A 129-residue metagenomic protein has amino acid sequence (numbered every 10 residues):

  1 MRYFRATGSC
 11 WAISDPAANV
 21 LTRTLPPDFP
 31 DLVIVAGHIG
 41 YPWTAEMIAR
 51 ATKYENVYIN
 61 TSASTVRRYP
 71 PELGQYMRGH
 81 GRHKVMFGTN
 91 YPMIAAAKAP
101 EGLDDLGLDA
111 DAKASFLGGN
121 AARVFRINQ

Functional and structural regions predicted by a protein language model:
M1-M86: Catalytic pocket-lining loop regions of alpha/beta-barrel enzymes, especially the amidohydrolase/enolase/GH5 lineages
S14, P92-M93: Aromatic-acidic/polar surface patches that form glycan- and anion
G81-M86, I94-Q129: Mid-to-C-terminal alpha-helical segments outside catalytic/metal-binding sites
